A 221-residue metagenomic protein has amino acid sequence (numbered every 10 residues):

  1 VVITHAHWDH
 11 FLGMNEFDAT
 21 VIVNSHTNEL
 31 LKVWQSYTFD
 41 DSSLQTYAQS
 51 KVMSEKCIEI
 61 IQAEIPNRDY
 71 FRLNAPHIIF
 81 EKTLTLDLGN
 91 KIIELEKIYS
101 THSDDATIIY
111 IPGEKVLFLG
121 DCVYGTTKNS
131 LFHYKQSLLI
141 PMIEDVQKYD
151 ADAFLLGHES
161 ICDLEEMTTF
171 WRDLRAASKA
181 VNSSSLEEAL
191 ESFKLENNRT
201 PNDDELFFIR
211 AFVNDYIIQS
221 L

Functional and structural regions predicted by a protein language model:
V1-V2, A6-P76, T85: Active-site HxH/HxHxD metal-binding segment of metal-dependent hydrolases
E16-D18, S36-T38, F132-Y134, T168-W171: Short, glycine/charged-enriched secondary-structure capping and boundary segments
S25-E29, V123, N182: Short, acidic/turn-prone active-site loops that include or flank metal/cofactor- and phosphate-binding residues
L30, Y37-F39, K51-I65, Q147-A153 (+1 more regions): Accessory terminal helices/loops
A75-H77, Y99-S100: Short gly/ser/thr-rich secondary-structure transition/capping motifs
T85, I92, E96-T168: Metallo-beta-lactamase
